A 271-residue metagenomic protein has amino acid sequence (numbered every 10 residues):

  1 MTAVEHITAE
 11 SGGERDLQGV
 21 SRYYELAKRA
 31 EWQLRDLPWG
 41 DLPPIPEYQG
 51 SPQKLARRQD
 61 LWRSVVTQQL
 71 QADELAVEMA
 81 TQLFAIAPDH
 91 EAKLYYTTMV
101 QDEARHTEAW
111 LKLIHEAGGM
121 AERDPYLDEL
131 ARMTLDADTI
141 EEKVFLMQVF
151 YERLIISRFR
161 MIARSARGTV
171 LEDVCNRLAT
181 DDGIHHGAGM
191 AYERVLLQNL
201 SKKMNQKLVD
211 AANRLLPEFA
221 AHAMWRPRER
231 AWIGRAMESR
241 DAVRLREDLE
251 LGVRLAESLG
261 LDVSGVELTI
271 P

Functional and structural regions predicted by a protein language model:
M1-K93, H115-R123, L127, D138 (+2 more regions): Terminal targeting/low-complexity segments that flank the catalytic cores of oxidoreductases
P44, A72-M79, H106, Y151-R158 (+1 more regions): Amphipathic, well-ordered alpha-helical segments in soluble domains
Q68-A72, A76, A80, M99 (+4 more regions): Long, contiguous hydrophobic alpha-helical segments, chiefly transmembrane helices and signal peptides
A80-F84, T97, R160-A163, N176 (+1 more regions): Amphipathic alpha-helical segments within well-ordered protein domains
L94-T98, D173-N176, Q206: Short, charged, amphipathic alpha-helical segments
W110-H186, N213: Active-site-proximal alpha-helical scaffolds that flank and shape metal-associated catalytic sites
H186-Y192: Helix-loop elements that line ligand-binding/catalytic pockets
